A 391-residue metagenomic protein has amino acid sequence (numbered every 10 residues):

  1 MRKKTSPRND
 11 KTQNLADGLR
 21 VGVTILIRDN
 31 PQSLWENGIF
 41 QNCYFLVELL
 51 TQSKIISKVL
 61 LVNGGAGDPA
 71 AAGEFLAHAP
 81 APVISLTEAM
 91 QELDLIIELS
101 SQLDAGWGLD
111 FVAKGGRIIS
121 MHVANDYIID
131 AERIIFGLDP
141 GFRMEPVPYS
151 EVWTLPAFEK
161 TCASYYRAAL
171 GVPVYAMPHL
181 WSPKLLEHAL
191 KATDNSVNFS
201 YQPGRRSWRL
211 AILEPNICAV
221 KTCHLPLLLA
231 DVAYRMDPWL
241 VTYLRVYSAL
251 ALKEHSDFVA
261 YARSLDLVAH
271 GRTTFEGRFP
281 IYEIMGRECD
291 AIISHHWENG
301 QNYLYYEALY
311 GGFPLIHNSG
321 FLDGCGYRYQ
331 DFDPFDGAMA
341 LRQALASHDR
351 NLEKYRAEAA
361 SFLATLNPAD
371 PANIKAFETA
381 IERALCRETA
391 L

Functional and structural regions predicted by a protein language model:
K3-N14, L26-Q32, F40-P148, T161 (+1 more regions): Extended catalytic core of nucleotide-activated donor transferases of GT-like folds
K11-V23, I27, E92-L93, Y201-L210: A short, charged/proline- and glycine-enriched loop that marks the coil->beta-strand transition at the N-terminal
W35-N42, T161-S164, A169-R272: Conserved catalytic-core segment of nucleotide-activated headgroup transferases in glycan assembly
I39-L46, A105, R133-P140, T222-A233 (+2 more regions): Well-ordered, non-membrane alpha-helical segments in soluble/globular domains
S57-G64, M121, W153-L155, T242-A251: Short internal beta-strands
L252-G311: Donor nucleotide-activated moiety binding/catalytic core segment of transferases that use nucleotide-activated donors
R287-N367: Catalytic binding pocket for nucleotide-activated donors in carbohydrate/polymer assembly enzymes
T365-L391: C-terminal alpha-helical cap of glycosyltransferases
